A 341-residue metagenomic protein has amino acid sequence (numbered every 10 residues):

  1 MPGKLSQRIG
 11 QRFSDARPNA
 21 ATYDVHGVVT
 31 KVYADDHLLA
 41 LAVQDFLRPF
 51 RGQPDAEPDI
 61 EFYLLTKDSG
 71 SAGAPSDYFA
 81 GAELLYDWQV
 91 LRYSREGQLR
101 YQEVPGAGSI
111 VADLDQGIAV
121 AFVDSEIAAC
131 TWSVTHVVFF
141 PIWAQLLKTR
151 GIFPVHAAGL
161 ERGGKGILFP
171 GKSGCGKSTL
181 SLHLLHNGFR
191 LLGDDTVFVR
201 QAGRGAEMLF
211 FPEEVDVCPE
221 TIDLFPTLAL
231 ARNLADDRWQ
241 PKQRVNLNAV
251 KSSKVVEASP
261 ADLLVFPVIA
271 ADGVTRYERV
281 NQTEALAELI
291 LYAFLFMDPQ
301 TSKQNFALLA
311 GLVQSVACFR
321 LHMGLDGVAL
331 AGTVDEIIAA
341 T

Functional and structural regions predicted by a protein language model:
M1-S173, H186-N187, V197-T341: A noncatalytic interaction/capping subdomain that flanks phosphate/NTP-handling catalytic cores
K177: Conserved lysine of the Walker
L180-S181: Post-Walker A alpha-helix
R190: Residue-level detector of anion-binding/catalytic polar loops
D194: Active-site flanking residues adjacent to catalytic metal/cofactor-binding acidic residues
